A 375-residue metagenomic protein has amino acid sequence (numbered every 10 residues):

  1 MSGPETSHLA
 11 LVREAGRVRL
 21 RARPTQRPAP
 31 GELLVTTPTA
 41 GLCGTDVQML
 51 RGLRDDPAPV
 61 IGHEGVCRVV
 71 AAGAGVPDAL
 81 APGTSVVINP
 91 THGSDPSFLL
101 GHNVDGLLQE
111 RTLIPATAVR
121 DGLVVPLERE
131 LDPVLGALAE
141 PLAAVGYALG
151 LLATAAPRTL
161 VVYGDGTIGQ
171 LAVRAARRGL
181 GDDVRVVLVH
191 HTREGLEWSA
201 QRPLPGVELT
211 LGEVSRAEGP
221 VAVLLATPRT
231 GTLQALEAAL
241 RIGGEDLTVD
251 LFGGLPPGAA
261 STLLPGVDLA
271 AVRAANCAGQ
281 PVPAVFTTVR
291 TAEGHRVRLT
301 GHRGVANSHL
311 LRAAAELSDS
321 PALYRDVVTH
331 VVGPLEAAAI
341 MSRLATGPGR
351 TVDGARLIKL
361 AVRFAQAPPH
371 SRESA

Functional and structural regions predicted by a protein language model:
S2, A226, R296, R303-A375: C-terminal hydrophobic helical "lid"/dimerization subdomain of Rossmann-like NAD(P)H-dependent oxidoreductases
Q26-A40, L50-H92, E128: Glycine-rich beta-strand-centered segment in the early N-terminal region that forms part of a ligand/cofactor-binding
G41, G73, T91, L224-G231 (+2 more regions): Short glycine-/small-residue-rich Rossmann-like dinucleotide-binding loops
A72, P141, G164-I168: Glycine-rich Rossmann-fold phosphate-binding loop(s) that bind the pyrophosphate of adenine dinucleotide cofactors
H92-Y163: NAD(P)H dinucleotide-binding glycine-rich loop of Rossmann-like/cofactor-binding domains, especially the beta1-alpha1
A153-T154, R177-D183, L196-R296, D353-A355: Glycine-rich cofactor phosphate-binding loops and adjacent beta1-alpha1 units of small-molecule cofactor enzyme domains
G166, H190-E194, L255: Residues in the short beta-alpha loop(s) of Rossmann-like NAD(P)-binding domains
